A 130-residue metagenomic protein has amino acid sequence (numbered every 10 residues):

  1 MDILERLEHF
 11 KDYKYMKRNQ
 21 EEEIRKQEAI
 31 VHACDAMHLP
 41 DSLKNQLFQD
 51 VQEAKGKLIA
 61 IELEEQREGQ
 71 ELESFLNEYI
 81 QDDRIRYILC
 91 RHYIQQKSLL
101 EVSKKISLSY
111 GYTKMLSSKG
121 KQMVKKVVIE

Functional and structural regions predicted by a protein language model:
M1-E78, E130: N-terminal interaction/assembly modules
E68-L72, Q81-I85, L116: N-terminal positioning helix adjacent to the helix-turn-helix/winged-helix DNA-binding module
Y79-I80, S107: Short, conserved sequence motifs enriched in acidic/basic residues, glycine, and aromatics that mark functional "hot
Q81-K97: Short amphipathic alpha helix immediately N-terminal
I88, V128-E130: N-terminal functional module detector in eukaryotic proteins
V102-I106: Short alpha-helical "recognition helix" segments of helix-turn-helix
S109, T113-V127: DNA major-groove recognition helices of helix-turn-helix
